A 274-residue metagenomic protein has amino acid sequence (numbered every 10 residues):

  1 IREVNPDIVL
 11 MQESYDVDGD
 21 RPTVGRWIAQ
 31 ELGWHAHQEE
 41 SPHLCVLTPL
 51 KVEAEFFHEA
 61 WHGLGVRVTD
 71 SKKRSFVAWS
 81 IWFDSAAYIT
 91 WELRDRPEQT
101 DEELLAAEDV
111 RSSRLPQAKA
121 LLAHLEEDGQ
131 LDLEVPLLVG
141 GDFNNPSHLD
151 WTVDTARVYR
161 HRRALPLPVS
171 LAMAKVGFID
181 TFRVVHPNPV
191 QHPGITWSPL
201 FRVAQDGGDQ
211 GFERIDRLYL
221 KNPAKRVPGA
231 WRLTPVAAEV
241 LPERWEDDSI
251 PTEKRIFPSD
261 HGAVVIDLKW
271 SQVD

Functional and structural regions predicted by a protein language model:
E3-N5: Active-site charged/polar residues at nucleotide-handling catalytic sites that mediate phosphoryl, nucleotidyl
I8, Q12-L93, V240: Structured beta-strand-rich core segments of catalytic domains in phosphoester-bond hydrolases
I8-Y15, L104-S112, Y159-R160: Second-shell loop/turn segments in exported
L10, L138-V139: Residue-level marker for buried hydrophobic side chains located in beta-strands that build the well-ordered beta-sheet
S14, F83, D142-F143, G262: Active-site metal-binding loops of divalent metal-dependent hydrolases
H58-A60, R67, E127-L138, N145-D274: Metal-dependent phosphoester-hydrolase catalytic domains
I89-S112, D154: A solvent-exposed, charged loop/short amphipathic helix patch at secondary-structure junctions
L105-L133: A long, amphipathic alpha-helix that forms part of the scaffold/cap immediately adjacent to metal-dependent active
